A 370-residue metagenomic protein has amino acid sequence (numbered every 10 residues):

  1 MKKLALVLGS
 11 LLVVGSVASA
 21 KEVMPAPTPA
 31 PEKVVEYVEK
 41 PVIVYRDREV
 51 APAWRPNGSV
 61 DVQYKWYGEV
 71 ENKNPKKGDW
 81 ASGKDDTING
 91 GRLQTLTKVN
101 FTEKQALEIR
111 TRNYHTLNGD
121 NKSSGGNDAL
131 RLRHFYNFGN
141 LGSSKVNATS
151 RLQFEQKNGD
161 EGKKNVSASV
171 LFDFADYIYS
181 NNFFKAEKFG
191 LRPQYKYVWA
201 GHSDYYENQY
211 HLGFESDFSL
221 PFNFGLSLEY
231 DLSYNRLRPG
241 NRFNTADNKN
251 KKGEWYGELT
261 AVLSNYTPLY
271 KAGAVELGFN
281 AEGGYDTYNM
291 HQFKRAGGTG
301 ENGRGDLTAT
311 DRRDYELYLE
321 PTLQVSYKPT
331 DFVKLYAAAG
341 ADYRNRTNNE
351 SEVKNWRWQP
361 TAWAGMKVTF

Functional and structural regions predicted by a protein language model:
M1-K21: Gram-negative bacterial Sec-dependent N-terminal signal peptides
K21-N100, K104-N118, K367: Short glycine/proline- and aromatic-enriched beta-strand/turn motifs that initiate or cap beta-hairpins
R48-G58, N100-A106, F138-T149, D176-L191 (+5 more regions): Short loop/turn motifs that connect adjacent beta-strands in outer-membrane beta-barrel proteins
V60-V70, I109-N113, A148-Q156, L191-Y197 (+3 more regions): Transmembrane beta-barrel strands of outer-membrane/channel proteins
V70-K84, R110, Y114-A129, G159-A168 (+5 more regions): Outer-membrane beta-barrel translocator domains and adjoining extracellular loop/strand segments of Gram-negative
N89-T95, D128-L132, V166-D173, N208-F214 (+3 more regions): Hydrophobic, lipid-facing positions within transmembrane beta-strands of outer-membrane proteins
D173-T310, V368: Detector for outer-membrane/organellar transmembrane beta-barrel domains, recognizing the amphipathic beta-strand
N355-F370: Outer-membrane beta-barrel "beta-signal"
